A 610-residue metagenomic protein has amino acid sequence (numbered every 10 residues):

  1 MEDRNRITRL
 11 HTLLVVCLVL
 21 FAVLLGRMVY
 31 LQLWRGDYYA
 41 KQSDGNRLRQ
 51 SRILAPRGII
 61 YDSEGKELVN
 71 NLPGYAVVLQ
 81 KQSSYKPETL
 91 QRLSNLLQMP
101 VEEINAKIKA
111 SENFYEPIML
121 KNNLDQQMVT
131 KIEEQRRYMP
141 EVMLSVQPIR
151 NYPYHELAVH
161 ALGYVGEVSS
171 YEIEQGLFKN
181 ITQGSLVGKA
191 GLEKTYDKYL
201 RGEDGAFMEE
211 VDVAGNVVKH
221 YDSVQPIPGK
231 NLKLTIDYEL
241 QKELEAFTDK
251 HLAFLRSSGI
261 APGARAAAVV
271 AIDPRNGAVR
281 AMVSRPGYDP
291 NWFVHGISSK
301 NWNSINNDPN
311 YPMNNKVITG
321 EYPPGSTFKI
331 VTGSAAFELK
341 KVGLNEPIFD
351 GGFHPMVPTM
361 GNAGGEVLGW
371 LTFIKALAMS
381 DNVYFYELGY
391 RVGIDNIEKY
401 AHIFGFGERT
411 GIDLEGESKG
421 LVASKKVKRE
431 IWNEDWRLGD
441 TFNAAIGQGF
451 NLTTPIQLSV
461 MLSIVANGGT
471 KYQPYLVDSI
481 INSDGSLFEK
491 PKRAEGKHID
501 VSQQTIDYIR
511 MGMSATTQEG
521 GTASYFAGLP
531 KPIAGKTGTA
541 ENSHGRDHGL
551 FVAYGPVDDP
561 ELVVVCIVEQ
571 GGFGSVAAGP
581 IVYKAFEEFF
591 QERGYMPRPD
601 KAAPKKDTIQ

Functional and structural regions predicted by a protein language model:
M1-I297, E321, D395-G405, A527-L529 (+3 more regions): Periplasmic/cell-envelope proteins involved in peptidoglycan metabolism and beta-lactam response
I7, V69, E210-S223, I236 (+6 more regions): Beta-lactam-recognizing serine transpeptidase/beta-lactamase-like catalytic domain environment
